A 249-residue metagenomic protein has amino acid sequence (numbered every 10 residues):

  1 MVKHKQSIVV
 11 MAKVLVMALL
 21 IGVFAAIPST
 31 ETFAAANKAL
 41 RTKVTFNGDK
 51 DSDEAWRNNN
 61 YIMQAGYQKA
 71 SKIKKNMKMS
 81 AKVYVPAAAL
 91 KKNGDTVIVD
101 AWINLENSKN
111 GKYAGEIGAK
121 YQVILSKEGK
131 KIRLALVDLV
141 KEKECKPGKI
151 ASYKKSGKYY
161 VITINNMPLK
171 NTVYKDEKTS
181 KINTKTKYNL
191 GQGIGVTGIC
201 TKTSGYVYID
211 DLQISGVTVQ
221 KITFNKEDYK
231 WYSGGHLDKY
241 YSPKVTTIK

Functional and structural regions predicted by a protein language model:
V2-V16: Bacterial N-terminal signal peptides that target proteins for export
I21-K38: Sec-dependent signal peptide cleavage junction
A36-Y61: Short carbohydrate-recognition loop motifs
W56-G129: Secretory/extracellular carbohydrate-interaction modules and structurally similar beta-sandwich "look-alikes"
W102, V161-V207: Extracellular beta-strand ligand-recognition surfaces/modules
G118-I150: Trp/Tyr-centric glycan-recognition "aromatic platform" motifs on solvent-exposed beta-strand/loop surfaces
G129-I132, K146-K175: Trp-centered recognition loops
M167, D210-V217: Extracellular beta-strand elements of beta-rich domains used for carbohydrate recognition/degradation or cell-matrix
